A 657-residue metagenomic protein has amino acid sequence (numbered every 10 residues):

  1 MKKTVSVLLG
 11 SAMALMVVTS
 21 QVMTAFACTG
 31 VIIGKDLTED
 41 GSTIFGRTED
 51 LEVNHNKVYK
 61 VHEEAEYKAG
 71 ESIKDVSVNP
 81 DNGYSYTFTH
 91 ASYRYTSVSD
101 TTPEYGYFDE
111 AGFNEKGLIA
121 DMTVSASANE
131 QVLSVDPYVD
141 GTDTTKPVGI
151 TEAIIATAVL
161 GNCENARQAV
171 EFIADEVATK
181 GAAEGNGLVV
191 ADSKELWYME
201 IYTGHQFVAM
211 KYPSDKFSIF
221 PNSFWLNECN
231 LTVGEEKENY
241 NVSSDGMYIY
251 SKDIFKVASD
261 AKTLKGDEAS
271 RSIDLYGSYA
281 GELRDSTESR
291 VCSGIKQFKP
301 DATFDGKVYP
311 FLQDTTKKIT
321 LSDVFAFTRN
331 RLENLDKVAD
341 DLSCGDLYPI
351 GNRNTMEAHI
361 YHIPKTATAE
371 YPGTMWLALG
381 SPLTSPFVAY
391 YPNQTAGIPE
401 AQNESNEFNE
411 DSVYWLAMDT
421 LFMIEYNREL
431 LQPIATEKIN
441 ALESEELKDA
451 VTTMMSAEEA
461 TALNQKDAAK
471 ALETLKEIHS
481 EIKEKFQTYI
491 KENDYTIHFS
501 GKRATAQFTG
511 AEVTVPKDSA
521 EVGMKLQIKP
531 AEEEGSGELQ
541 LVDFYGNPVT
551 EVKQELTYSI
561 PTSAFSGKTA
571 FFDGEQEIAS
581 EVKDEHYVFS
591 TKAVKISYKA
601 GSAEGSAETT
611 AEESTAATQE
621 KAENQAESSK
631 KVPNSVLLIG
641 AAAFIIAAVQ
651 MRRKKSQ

Functional and structural regions predicted by a protein language model:
M1, F499-T509, V513-P516, G523-L526 (+2 more regions): Intrinsically disordered, low-complexity repeat and linker tracts
L15-A25: C-terminal segment of classical bacterial N-terminal signal peptides
C28-T151, F172-D301, G306-Y309, D314: A contiguous strand-loop segment
K337-A460: Substrate-recognition/cap regions that form aromatic- and gly/pro-loop-enriched pockets for small-molecule ligands
Q432-H498: Histidine-centered catalytic/metal-binding microenvironments
F499-F508, E512, V549-T550, A564-K568 (+2 more regions): Proteolytic cleavage junctions
G501-R503, I528-F572: Proteolytic processing hotspots in large secreted/extracellular or virion-associated proteins and select intracellular
A643-Q657: C-terminal membrane-anchoring or membrane-association module
